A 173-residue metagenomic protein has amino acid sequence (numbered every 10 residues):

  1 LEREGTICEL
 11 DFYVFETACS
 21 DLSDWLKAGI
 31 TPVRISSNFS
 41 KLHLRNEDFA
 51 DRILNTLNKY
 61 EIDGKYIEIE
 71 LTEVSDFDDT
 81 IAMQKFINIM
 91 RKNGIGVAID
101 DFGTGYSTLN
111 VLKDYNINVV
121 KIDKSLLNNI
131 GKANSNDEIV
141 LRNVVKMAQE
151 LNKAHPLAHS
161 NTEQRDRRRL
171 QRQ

Functional and structural regions predicted by a protein language model:
L1-G5: A conserved signal-transducing helical linker
T6-A82, H159: Catalytic core of bacterial c-di-GMP phosphodiesterases, primarily the EAL and HD-GYP domains, capturing alpha-helical
Y13, S107-N110, I139: Active-site phosphate/pyrophosphate-handling residues
D48, G131-N134: Short, flexible helix/strand-to-coil boundary loops that buttress conserved ligand/catalytic motifs in alpha/beta
L54-I130, V145-Q173: The catalytic core of metal-dependent phosphodiesterases that act on cyclic dinucleotides
S135-L141: Active-site-adjacent beta->alpha loops and helix N-cap segments on the catalytic face of soluble alpha/beta enzymes
